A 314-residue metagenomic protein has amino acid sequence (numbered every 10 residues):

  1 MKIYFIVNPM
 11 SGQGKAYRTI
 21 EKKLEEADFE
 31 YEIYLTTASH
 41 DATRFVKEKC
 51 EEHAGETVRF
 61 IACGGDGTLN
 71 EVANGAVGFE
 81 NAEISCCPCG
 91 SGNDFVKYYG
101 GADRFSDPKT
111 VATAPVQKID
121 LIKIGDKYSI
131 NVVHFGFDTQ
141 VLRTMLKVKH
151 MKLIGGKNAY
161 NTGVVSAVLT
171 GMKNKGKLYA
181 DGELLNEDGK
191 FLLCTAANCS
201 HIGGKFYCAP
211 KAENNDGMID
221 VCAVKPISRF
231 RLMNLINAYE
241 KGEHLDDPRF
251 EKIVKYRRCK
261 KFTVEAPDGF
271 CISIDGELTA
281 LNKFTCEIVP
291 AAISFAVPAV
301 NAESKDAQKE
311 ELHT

Functional and structural regions predicted by a protein language model:
M1-F60, N70, A302, K309-T314: ATP/NTP phosphate-donor binding region
Y4-I6, G12, T36, G78-L193: Catalytic core of DAGKc-family lipid kinases
V7, G64, K225: Short beta-strand/turn micro-motifs composed of small residues that flank or help shape donor/cofactor-binding pockets
G12-A16, G203-G204, F295: Short N-terminal binding/cap micro-motifs at the start of the first secondary-structure element
T68-N81: Short Gly/Thr/Asp-enriched flexible loops that form oxyanion-binding sites at enzyme active sites
H134, D138, L193-P210, L278: Glycine-rich phosphate/pyrophosphate-binding beta-alpha loops
K149-A159, P210-F230: Gly/Ser/Thr-rich active-site loops/lids in small-molecule metabolic enzymes that frequently grip phosphoryl groups
A180-L184, E213, A223-T314: ATP/nucleoside-binding phosphotransfer catalytic cores, i.e., glycine-rich phosphate-binding loops
